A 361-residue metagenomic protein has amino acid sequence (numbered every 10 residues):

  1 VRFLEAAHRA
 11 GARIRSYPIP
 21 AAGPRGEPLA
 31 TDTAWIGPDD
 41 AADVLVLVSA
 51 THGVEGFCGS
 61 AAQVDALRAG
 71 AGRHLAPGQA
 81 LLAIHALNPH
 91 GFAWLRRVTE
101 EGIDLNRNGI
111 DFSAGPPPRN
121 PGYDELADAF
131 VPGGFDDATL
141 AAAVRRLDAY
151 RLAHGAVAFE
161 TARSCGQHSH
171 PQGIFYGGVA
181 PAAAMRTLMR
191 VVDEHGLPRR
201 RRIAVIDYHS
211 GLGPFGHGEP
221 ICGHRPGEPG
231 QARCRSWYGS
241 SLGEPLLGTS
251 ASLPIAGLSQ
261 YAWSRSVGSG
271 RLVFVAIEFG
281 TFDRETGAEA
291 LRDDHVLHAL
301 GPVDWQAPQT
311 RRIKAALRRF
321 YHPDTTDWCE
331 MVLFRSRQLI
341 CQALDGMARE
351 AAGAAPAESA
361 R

Functional and structural regions predicted by a protein language model:
V1-R361: Structured catalytic-domain cores with a bias toward divalent-metal coordination
